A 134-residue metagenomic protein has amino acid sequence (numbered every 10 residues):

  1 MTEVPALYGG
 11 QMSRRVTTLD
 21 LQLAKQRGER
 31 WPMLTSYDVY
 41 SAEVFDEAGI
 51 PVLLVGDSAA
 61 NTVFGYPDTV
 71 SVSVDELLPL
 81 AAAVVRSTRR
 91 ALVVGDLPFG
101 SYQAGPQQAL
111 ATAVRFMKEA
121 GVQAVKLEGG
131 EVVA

Functional and structural regions predicted by a protein language model:
M1-T35: N-terminal amphipathic alpha-helix/helix-capping segment at the start of soluble metabolic enzymes
V4, S41-D46, V52, V63-V133: Active-site beta->alpha loop and helix N-cap motifs at the rims of alpha/beta catalytic domains
R27-W31, V39-Y40, A48-P51: Positively charged, small/polar-rich N-terminal and surface patches that mediate targeting and assembly and bind
L53-D57: Non-cysteine beta-strand/loop elements that form the S-adenosyl-L-methionine
A60: Short glycine/proline-enriched, acidic/aromatic patches that form the donor-sugar handling elements
